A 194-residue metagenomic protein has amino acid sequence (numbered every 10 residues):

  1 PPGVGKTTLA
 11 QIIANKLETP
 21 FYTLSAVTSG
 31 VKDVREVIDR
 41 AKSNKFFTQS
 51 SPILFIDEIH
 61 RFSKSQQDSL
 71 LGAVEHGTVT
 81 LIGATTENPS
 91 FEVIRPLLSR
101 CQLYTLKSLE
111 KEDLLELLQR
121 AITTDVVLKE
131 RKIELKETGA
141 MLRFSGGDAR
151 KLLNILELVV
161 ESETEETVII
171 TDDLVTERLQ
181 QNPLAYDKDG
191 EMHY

Functional and structural regions predicted by a protein language model:
P1-S25, D39-K42, L71-G72, H76: Walker A/P-loop
F21-I53, K64: Short glycine-rich substrate-engagement loop in P-loop NTPases that contacts/grips substrate
L24, F55, T80-A84, T105: Structural recognition of the conserved hydrophobic beta-strand(s) that form the central parallel beta-sheet of P-loop
S25-V27, Q102-L115: Conserved AAA+ ATPase "SRH/arginine-finger" region at the nucleotide-binding site
L71-G72, N88-Q102, Q119: Short regulatory helix/loop adjacent to the ATP-binding pocket of P-loop NTPases
L118-T138: Helix-loop-helix "sensor" segment of P-loop NTPases
G139-F144, R150-T164: C-terminal helical "lid" of AAA+/P-loop NTPase domains
S162-P183: Conserved C-terminal helix/linker of AAA+ ATPases
